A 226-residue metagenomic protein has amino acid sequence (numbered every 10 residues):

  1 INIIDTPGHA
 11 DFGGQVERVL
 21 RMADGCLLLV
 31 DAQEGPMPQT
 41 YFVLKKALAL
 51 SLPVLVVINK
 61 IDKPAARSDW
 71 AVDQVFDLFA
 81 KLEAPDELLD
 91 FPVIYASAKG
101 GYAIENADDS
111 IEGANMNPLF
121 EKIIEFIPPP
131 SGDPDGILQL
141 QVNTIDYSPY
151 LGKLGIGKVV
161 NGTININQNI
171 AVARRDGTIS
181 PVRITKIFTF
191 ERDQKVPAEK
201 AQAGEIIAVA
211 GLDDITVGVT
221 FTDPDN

Functional and structural regions predicted by a protein language model:
I1-N226: Structural and coupling elements of P-loop NTPases
